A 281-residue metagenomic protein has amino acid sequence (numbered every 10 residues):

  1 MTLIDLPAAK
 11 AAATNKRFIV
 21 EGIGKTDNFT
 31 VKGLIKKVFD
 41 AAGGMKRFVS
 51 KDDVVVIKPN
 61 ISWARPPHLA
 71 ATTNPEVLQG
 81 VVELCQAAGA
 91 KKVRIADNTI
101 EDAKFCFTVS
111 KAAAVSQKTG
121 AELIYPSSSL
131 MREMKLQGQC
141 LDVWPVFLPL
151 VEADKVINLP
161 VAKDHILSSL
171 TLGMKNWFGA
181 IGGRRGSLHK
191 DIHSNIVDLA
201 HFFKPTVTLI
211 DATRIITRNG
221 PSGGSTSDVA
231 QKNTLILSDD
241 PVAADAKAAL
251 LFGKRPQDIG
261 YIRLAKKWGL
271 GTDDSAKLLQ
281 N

Functional and structural regions predicted by a protein language model:
M1-N281: N-terminal and secondary-structure boundary signal
